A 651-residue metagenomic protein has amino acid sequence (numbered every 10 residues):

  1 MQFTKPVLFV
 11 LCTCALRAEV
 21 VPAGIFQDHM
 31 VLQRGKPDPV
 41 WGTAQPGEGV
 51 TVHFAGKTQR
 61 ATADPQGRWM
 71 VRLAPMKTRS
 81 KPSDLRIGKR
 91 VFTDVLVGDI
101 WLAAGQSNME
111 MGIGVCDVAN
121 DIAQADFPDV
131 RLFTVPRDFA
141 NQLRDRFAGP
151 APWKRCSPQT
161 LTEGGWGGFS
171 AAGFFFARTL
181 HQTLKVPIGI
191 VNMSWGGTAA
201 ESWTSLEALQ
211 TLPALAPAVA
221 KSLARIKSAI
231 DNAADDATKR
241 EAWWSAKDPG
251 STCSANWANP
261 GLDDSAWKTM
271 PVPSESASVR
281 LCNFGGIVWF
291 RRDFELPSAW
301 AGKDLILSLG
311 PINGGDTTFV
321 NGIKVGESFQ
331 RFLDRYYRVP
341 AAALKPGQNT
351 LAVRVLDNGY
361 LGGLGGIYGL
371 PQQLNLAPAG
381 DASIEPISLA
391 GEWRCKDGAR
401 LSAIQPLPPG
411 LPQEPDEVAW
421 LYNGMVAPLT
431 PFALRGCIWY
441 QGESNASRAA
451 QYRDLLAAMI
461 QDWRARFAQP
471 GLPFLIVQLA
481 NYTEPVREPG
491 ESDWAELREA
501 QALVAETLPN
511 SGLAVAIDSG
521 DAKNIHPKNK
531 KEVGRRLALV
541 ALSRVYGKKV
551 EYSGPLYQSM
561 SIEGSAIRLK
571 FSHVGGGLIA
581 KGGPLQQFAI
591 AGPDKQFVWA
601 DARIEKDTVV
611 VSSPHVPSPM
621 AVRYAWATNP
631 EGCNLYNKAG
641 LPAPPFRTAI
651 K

Functional and structural regions predicted by a protein language model:
A18-P46, T93-A103, E110, P271-F284 (+3 more regions): Non-catalytic, glycine-rich low-complexity segments
I25-D99, L361: Ser/Thr-rich low-complexity repeats and stalk/linker segments
W41, W267, F294, A299-G322 (+1 more regions): Aromatic-lined ligand-binding clefts that engage carbohydrates, nucleic acids, or primary amines
G56-R79, P311, T318-Q372: Beta-strand-rich ligand-recognition modules
T58, R568, G575-K651: C-terminal beta-sandwich/jelly-roll accessory domains of carbohydrate-active enzymes
S80-K89, T350-V353, M620-W626: Short, aromatic- and glycine-rich surface loops/edge beta-strands on solvent-exposed regions
R90-T160, M193-S276, Q348-M425, L429-F432: An acidic-aromatic loop/edge-strand motif
A233-V272, L497-Q587: Catalytic cores of secreted or luminal carbohydrate-active enzymes
